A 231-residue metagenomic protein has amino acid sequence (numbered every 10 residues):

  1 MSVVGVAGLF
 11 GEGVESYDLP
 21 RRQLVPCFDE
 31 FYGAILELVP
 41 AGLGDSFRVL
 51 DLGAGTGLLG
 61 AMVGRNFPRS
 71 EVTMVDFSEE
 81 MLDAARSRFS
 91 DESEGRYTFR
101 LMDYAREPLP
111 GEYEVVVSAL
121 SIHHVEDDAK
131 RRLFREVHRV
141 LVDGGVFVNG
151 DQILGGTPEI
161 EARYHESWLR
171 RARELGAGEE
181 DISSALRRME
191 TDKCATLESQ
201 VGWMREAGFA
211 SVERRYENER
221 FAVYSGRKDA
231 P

Functional and structural regions predicted by a protein language model:
M1-S16, W168: N-terminal, positively charged/glycine-rich alpha-helical extensions of SAM-dependent methyltransferases
G11-D29: Class I SAM-dependent methyltransferase Rossmann-like catalytic core, especially the SAM/SAH-binding loop
C27-D45: Conserved alpha-helix/loop element of class I SAM-dependent methyltransferases that forms part of the SAM/SAH-binding
L50-L52, T56-R106: Class I SAM-dependent methyltransferase SAM/SAH-binding core
P108-V116: A short acidic, Gly/Pro-enriched loop at the edge of an enzyme's catalytic core that lines a small-molecule cofactor
R131-D143: A short glycine-rich, Lys/Arg-flanked "PGG" loop and its adjoining helix->strand segment in the class I
G150-E206: C-terminal alpha-helical "lid/dimerization" subdomain adjacent to the S-adenosyl-L-methionine
A210-P231: Core SAM-dependent methyltransferase catalytic element
